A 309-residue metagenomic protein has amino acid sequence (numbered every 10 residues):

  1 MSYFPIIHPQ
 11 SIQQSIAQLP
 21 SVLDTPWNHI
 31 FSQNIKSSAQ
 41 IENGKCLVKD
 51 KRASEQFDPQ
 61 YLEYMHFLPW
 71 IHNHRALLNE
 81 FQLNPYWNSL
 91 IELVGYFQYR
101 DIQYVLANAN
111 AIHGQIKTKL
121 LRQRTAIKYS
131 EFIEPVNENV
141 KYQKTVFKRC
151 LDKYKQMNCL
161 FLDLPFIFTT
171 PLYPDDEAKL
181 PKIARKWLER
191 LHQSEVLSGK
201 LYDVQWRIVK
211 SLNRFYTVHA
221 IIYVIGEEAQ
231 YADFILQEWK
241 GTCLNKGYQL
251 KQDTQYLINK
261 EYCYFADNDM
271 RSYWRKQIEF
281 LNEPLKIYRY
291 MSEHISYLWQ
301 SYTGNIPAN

Functional and structural regions predicted by a protein language model:
M1, Q33-S54, P85-Y96, I102 (+3 more regions): Catalytic "initiation/cleavage/transfer" segments centered on a nucleophilic residue and adjacent nucleic-acid-engaging
M1-I112: Extended repeat-based interaction scaffolds and adjacent low-complexity, acidic/S/T/P-biased segments that form broad
I71-H74, W87, E92-L121, F168-K182 (+1 more regions): Small/polar-rich, solvent-exposed N-terminal microdomains that initiate assembly or binding
K144-W206: Signature for HUH/AEP ssDNA processing cores
Y173, F215-H219, D233: A short acidic (Asp/Glu
D203-E227: Histidine-centered divalent-metal-coordination microenvironment in nucleic-acid enzymes
